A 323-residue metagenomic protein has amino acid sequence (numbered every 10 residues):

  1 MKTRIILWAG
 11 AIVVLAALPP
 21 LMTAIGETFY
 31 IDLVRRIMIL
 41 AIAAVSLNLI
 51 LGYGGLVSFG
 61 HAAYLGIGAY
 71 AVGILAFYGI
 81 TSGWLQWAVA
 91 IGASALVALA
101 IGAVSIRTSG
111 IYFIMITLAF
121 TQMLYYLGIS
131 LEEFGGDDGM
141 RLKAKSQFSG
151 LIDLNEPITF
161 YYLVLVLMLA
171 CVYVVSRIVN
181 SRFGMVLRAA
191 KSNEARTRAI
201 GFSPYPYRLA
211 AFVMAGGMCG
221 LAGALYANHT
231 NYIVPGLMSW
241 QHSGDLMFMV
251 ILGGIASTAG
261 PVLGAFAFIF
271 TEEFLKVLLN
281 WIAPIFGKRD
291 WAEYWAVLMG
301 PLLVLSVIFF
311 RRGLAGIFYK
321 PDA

Functional and structural regions predicted by a protein language model:
M1-A323: Transmembrane alpha-helices and adjacent helix-loop boundaries
